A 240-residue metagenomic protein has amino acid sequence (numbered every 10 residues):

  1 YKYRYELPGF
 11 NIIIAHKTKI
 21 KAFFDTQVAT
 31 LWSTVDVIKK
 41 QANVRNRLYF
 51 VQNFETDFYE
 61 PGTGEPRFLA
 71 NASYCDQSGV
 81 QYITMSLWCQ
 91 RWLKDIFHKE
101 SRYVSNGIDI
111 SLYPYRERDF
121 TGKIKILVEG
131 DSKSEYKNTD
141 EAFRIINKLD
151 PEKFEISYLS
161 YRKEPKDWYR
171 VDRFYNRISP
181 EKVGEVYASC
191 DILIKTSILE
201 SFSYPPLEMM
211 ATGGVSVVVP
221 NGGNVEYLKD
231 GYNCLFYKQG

Functional and structural regions predicted by a protein language model:
H16-F24, G62-I83: Membrane-proximal helix-turn-helix segments that form the acceptor-binding/catalytic region of lipid-linked
T56-T63, R102-K123, E185: Acidic anion/phosphate-binding donor-loop and adjacent secondary structure in glycosyltransferase catalytic cores
S78-P114: Donor nucleotide-sugar binding/catalytic pocket of nucleotide-sugar-dependent glycosyltransferases
W92-I96, I108-Y115, D119-R170: Conserved catalytic-core segment of nucleotide-activated headgroup transferases in glycan assembly
L193-I194: A short hydrophobic beta-strand element within the catalytic core of glycosyltransferases that build diverse glycans
I198: Aromatic "clamp/platform" in nucleotide-sugar-dependent glycosyltransferases that forms part of the donor/acceptor
V215-V218: Short hydrophobic beta-strand element within catalytic cores of glycosyltransferases and related nucleotide-activated
D230-G231, L235-G240: Conserved acidic donor-binding segment of nucleotide-sugar-dependent glycosyltransferases
